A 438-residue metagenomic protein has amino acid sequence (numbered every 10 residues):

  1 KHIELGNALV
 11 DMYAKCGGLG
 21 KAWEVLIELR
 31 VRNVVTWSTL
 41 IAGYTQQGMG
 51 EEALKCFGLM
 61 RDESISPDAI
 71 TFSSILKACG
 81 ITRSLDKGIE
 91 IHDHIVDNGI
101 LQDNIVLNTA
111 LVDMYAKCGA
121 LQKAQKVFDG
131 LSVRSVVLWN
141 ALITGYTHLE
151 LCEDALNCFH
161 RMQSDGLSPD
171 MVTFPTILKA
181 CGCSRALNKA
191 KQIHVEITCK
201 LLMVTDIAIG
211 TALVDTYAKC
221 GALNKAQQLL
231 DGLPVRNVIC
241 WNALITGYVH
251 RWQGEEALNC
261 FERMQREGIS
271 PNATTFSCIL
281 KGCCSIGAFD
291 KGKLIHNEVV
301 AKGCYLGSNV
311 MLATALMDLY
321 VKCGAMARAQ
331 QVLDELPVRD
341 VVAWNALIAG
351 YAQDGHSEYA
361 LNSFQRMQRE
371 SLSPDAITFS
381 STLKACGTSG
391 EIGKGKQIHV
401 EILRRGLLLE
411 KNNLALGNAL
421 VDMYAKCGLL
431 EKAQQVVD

Functional and structural regions predicted by a protein language model:
H2, G6, D11, A22 (+42 more regions): Pentatricopeptide repeat
L40, M49, D62-S64, F72 (+5 more regions): Core domains of intracellular innate-immunity/apoptotic signalosomes
